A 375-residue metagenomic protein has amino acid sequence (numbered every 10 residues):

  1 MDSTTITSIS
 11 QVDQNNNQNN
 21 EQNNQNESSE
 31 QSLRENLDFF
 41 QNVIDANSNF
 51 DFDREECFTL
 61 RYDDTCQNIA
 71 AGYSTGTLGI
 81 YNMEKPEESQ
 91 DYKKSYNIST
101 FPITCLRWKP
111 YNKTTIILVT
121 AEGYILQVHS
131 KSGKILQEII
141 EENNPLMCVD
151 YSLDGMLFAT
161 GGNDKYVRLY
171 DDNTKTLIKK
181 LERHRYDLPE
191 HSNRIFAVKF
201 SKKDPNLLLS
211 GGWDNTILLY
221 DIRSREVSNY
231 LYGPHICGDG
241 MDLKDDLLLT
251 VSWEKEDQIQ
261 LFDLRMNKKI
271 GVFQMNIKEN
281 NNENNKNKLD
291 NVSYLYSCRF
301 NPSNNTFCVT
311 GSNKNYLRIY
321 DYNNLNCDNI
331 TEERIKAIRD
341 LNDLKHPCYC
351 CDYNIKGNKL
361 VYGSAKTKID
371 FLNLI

Functional and structural regions predicted by a protein language model:
S29-E55, E88-D91, R334-I335: A short helix->beta-strand "capping" segment at the edge of beta-propeller domains
N49-F52, S95-I98, I139-E141, L188-E190 (+4 more regions): Surface loop/turn motifs at the tips and blade-to-blade linkers of beta-strand repeat domains
R54-R61, I98-W108, N144-Y151, Y186-F200 (+3 more regions): Canonical WD40 repeat/beta-propeller blade segments in eukaryotic WD-repeat proteins
D64-T65, P110-N112, L153-D154, K202-D204 (+3 more regions): Residue-level detector of Asp-centered blade-edge/turn motifs that repeat once per structural unit in beta-propeller
I69, I116, F158, L208 (+3 more regions): Hydrophobic beta-strand positions that form the internal "hydrophobic ladder" of WD40/Gbeta-like beta-propeller blades
G72-T75, V119-E122, T160-D164, D172 (+4 more regions): Conserved strand-to-loop turn within each blade of WD40 beta-propeller repeats
L78-M83, I125-S130, V167-D172, I217-D221 (+3 more regions): WD40-repeat beta-propellers
C350, N354-I375: Blade-level signature of beta-propeller repeat domains, shared across WD40, Kelch, NHL, RCC1 and BNR/Asp-box propellers
